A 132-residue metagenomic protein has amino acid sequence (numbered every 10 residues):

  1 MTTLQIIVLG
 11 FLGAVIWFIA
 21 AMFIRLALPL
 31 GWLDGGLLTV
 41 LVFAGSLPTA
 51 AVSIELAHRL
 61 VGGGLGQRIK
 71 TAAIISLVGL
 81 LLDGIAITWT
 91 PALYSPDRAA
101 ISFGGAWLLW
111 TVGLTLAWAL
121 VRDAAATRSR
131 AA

Functional and structural regions predicted by a protein language model:
M1-I74, V78-A132: Juxtamembrane/disordered regions of integral membrane proteins
